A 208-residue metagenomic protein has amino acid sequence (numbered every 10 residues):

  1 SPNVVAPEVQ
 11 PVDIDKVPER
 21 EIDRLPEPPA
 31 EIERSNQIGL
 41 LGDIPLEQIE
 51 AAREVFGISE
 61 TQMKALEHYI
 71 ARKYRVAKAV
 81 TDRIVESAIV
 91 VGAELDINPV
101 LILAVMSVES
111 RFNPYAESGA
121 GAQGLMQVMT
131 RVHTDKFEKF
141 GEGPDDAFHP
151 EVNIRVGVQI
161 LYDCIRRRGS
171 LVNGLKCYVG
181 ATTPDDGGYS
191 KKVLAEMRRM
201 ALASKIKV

Functional and structural regions predicted by a protein language model:
S1-P2, H149: Polar helix-capping/helix-linker motif
P2-L40: Juxtamembrane proline-rich low-complexity "stalk" or linker regions positioned immediately after a signal peptide
Q37-G39, D43-V208: Catalytic glycan-binding domains that act on GlcNAc-containing polysaccharides
